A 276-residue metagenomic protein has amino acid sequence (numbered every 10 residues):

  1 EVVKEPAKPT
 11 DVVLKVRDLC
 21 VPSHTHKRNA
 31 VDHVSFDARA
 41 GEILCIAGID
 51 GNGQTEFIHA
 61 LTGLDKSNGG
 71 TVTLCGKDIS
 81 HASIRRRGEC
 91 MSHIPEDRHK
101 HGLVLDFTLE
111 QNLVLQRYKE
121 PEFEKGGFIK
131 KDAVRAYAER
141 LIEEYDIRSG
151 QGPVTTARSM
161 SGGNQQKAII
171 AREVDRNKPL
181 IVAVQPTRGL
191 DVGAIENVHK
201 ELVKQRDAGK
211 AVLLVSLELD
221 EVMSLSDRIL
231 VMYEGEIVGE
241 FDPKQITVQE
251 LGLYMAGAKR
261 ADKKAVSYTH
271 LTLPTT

Functional and structural regions predicted by a protein language model:
E1-S267: Glycine-rich phosphate-binding loops of nucleotide-dependent enzymes
Y268-T275: Conserved small/polar residues in nucleotide/adenosyl-binding loops
